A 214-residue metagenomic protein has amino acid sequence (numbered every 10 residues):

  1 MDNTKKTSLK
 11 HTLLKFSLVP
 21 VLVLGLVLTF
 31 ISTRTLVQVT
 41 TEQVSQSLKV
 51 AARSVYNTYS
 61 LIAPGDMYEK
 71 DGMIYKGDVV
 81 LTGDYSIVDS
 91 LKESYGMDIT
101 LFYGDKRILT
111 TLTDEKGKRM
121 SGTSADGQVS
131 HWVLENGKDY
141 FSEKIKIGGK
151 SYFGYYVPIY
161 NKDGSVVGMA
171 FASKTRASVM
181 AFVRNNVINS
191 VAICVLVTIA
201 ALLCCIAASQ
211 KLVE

Functional and structural regions predicted by a protein language model:
M1-T7: Non-catalytic regulatory/interaction regions at protein termini and inter-domain linkers
K6, T33, V37-S45, A192 (+1 more regions): Cytoplasmic juxtamembrane amphipathic helix immediately C-terminal to a transmembrane segment
T7-T35, V191-V195, I199-C204: Extreme N-terminal signal-anchor transmembrane helix of membrane signaling/transducer proteins, especially in bacteria
S32-D66, K174, F182: Membrane-proximal extracytoplasmic alpha-helices
Q46, V50-I62, I87-L109: Short N-terminal helix-loop-first-beta-strand/juxtamembrane motif that initiates sensory/input modules
T82-G96, T111-I147: Extracytoplasmic/periplasmic sensor domains and loops in membrane signaling proteins
F153-M180: Short, hydrophobic beta-strand elements of compact beta-sandwich sensory domains
K174-C194: Membrane-interface helix-start motif
